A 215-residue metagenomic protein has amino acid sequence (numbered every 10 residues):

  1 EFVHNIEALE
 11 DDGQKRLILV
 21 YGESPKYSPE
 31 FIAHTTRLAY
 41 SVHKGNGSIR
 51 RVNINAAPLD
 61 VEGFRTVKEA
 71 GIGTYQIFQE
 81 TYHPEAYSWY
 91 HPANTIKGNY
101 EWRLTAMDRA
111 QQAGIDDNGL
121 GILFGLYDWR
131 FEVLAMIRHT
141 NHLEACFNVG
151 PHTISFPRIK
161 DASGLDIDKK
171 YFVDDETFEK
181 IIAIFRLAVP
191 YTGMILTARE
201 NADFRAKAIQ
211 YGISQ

Functional and structural regions predicted by a protein language model:
E1: Canonical Radical SAM [4Fe-4S] cluster-binding loop centered on the CxxxCxxC motif and its immediate flanking residues
N5, T35, A39, A106 (+3 more regions): Aromatic/hydrophobic pocket-lining residues that form π-stacking "cages" and hydrophobic walls in ligand
L9-A110, D117-G119, N148-S155: Core AdoMet radical
L19, T74, Q79, E101-L165 (+2 more regions): Conserved C-terminal portion of the radical SAM core fold that forms the substrate/S-adenosylmethionine-binding
E23-S28, F124-W129, Y171: Short, small-residue-enriched loops and turns at beta-alpha junctions that line or gate enzyme active sites
R65, R130-F131, G164-Y171, A206-K207: Short, well-ordered secondary-structure micro-motifs
K97, F172-D175: Short, conserved loop/turn and helix-capping segments at secondary-structure boundaries that abut family-defining
D203-Q215: C-terminal hydrophobic structural anchor segments that stabilize assembly/packing rather than catalytic chemistry
